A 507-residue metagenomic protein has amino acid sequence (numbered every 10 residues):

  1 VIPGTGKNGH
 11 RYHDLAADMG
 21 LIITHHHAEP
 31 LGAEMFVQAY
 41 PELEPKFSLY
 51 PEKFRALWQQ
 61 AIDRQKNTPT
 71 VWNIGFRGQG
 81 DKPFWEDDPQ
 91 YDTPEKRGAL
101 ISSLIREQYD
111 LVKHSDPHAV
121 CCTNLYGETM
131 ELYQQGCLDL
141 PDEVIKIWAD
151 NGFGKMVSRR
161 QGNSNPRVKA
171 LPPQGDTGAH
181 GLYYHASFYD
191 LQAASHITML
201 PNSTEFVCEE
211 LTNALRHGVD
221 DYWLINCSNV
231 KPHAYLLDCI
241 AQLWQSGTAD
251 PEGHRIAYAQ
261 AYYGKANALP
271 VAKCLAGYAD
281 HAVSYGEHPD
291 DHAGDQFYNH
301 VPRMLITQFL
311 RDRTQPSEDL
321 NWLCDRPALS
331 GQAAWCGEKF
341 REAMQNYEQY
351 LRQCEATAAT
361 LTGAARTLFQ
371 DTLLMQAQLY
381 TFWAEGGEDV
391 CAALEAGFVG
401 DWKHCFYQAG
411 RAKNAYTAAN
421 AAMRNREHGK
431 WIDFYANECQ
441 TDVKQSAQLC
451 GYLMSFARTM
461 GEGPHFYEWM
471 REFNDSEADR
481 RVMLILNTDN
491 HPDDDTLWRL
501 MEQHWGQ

Functional and structural regions predicted by a protein language model:
V1-S115, L132-D139, E143-W148, F153 (+4 more regions): Substrate-binding cleft of carbohydrate-active enzyme catalytic domains
R106-Q507: Substrate-binding groove of N-acetylhexosamine-processing glycoside hydrolases
